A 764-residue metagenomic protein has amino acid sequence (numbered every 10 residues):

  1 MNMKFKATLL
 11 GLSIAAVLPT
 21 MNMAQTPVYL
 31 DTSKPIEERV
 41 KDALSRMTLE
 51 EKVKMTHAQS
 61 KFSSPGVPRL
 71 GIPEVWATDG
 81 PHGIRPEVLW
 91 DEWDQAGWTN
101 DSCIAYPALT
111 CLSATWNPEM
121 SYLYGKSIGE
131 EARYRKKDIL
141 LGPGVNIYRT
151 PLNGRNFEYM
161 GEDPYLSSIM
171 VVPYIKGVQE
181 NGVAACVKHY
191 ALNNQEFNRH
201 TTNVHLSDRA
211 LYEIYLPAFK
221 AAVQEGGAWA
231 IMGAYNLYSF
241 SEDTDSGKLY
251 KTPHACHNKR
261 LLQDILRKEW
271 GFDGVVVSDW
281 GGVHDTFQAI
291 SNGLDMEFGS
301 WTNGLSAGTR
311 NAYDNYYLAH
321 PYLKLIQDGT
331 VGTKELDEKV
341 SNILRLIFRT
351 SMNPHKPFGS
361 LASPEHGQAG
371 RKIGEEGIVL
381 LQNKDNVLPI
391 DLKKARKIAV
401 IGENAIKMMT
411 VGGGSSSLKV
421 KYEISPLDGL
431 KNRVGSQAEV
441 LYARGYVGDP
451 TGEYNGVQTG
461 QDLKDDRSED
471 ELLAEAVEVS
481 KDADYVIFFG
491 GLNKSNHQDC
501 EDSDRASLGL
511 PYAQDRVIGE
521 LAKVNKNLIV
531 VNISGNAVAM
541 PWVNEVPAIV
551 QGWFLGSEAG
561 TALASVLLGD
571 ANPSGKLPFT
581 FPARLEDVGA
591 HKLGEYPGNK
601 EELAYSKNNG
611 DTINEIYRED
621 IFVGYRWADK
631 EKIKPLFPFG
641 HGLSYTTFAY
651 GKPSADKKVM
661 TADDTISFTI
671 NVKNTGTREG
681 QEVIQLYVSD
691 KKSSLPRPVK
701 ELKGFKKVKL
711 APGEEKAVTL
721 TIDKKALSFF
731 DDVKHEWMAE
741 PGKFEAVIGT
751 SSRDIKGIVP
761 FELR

Functional and structural regions predicted by a protein language model:
M1-P27: Bacterial Sec-dependent N-terminal signal peptides
G11-S13, A746, G757: Small side chains
M23-F729, E736-R753: Glycoside hydrolase catalytic-domain context in secreted enzymes
D754-R764: Short beta-strand elements
